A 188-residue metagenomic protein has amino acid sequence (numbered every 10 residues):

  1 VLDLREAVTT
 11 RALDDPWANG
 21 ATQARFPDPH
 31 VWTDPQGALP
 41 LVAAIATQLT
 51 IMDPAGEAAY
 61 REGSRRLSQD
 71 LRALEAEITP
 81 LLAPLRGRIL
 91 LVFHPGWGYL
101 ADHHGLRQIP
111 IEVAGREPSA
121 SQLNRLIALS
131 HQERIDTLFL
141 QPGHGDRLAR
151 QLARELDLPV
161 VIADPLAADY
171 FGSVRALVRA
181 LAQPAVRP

Functional and structural regions predicted by a protein language model:
V1-P188: Extracytoplasmic metal-acquisition and chelation regions
